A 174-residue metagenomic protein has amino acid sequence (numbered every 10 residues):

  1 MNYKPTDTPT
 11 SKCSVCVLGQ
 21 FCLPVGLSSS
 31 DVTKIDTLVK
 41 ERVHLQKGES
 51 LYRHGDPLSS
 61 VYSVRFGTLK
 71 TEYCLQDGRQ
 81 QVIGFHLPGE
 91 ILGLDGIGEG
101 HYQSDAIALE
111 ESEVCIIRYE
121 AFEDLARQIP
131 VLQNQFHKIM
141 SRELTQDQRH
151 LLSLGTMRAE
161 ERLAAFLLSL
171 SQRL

Functional and structural regions predicted by a protein language model:
M1-K47, I91-L92, I97-E99, Q128: Cyclic nucleotide-binding regulatory module and flanking cytosolic helices
V15, S60-S63, V82, D105 (+3 more regions): Residue-level recognition of specific faces of alpha-helices
D31-I35, A121, F136: Hydrophobic alpha-helical segments typical of transmembrane helices and their membrane-interface/capping positions
E49-E111: Cyclic nucleotide-binding regulatory domains
I91, F122-E123: A generic structural signal for short hydrophobic patches within well-formed alpha-helices
C115: Conserved active-site beta-strand element of glycosyltransferases/polysaccharide synthases
R127-L174: Polybasic "coupling" helices that flank or enter modular domains
